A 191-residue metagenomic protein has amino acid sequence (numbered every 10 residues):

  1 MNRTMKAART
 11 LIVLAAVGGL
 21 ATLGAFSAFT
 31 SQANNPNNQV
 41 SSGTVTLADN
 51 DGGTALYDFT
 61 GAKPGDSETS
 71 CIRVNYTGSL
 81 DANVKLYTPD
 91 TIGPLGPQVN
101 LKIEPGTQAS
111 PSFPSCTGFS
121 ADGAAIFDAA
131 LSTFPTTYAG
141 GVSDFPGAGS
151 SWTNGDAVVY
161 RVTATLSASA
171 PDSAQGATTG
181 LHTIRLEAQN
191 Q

Functional and structural regions predicted by a protein language model:
N2-I12, G52, N100-S169: Signature of Gram-negative chaperone-usher
N2-P64, Q175-Q191: Short, polar/proline-rich extracytoplasmic segments that appear immediately after membrane translocation
A15-A16, A21-G24, V40, D58 (+10 more regions): Generic detector of intrinsically disordered, low-complexity, polar/charged segments
G18, T30-S31, R73-A125: Surface-exposed interaction patch
L20-A21, F26, V45, T54-A55 (+12 more regions): Compositionally biased, intrinsically disordered low-complexity regions
Q39-V40, I92, A130, P146: Intrinsic disorder/low-complexity detector
V40, L47, L86, L101-I103 (+1 more regions): Generic structural hydrophobic/aromatic packing signal, biased to beta-strands
P64-I92, D144-Q191: C-terminal, structured domain-capping segment
